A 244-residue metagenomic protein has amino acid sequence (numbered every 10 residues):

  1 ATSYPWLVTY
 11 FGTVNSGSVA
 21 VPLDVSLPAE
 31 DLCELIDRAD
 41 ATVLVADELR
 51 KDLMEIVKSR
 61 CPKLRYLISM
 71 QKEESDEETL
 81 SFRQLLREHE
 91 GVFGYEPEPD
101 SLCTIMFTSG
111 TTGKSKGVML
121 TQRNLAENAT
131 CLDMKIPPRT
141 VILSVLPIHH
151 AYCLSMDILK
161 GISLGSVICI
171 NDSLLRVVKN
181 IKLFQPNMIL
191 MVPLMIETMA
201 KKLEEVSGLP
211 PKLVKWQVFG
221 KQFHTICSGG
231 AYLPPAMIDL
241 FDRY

Functional and structural regions predicted by a protein language model:
A1, A46-E55, P186-L240: Adenylate-forming
A1-L27, V145: Conserved AMP-binding/adenylate-forming
Y10-S16, R38, H150, L159-S163: Short hydrophobic alpha-helices that are characteristic scaffold elements of the AMP-binding
L49-P99, L203-Q217: ANL superfamily adenylate-forming
S69, H89-F107, K114, I136-V141: Conserved pre-ATP/AMP-binding loop-to-beta segment of ANL
C103-A129: Conserved AMP-binding A3 loop
A126-S144, I148-Q217, Y244: Conserved AMP-binding/adenylation subdomain of ANL enzymes
